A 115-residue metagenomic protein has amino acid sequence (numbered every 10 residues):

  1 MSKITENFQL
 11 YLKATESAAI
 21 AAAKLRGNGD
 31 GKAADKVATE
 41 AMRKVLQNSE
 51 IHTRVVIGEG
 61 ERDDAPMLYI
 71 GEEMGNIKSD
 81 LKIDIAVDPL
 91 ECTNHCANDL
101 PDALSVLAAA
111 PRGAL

Functional and structural regions predicted by a protein language model:
M1-A86: N-terminal subdomain of lithium-sensitive/metallo-dependent phosphomonoesterases centered on the IMPase/IPPase/PAP
S79-E91, H95-A114: DPxDG-like acidic metal-binding loop motif
